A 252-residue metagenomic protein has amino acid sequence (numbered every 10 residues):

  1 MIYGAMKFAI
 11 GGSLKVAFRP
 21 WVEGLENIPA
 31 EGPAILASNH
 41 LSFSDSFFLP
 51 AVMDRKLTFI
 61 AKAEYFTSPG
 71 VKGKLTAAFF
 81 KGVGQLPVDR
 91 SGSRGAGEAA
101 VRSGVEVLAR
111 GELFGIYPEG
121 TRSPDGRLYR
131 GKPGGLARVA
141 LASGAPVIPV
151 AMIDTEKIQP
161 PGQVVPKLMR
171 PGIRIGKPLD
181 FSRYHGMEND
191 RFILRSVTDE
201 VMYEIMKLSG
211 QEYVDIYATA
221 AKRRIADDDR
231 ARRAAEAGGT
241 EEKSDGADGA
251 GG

Functional and structural regions predicted by a protein language model:
M1-A17, P69-G84, E98, V165-R170: Alpha-helical membrane-targeting segments
I2, E98-G252: Non-catalytic C-terminal accessory region of glycerolipid acyltransferases and related lyso-lipid remodeling enzymes
K7, S44-S46, G73-K74, V101-R102 (+1 more regions): Residue-level marker for well-ordered alpha-helical positions
I10, L49-P50, A77, L136-A140: Short amphipathic alpha-helical segments and helix-helix/interface helices
K15, I28-S93: Catalytic core of membrane glycerolipid acyltransferases/transacylases, capturing the structured, soluble-facing
K15-V22, G95-E98, E156: Short gly/ser/thr-rich secondary-structure transition/capping motifs
E23-N27: A short, basic/flexible loop-to-alpha-helix module at the beginning of a structural domain
